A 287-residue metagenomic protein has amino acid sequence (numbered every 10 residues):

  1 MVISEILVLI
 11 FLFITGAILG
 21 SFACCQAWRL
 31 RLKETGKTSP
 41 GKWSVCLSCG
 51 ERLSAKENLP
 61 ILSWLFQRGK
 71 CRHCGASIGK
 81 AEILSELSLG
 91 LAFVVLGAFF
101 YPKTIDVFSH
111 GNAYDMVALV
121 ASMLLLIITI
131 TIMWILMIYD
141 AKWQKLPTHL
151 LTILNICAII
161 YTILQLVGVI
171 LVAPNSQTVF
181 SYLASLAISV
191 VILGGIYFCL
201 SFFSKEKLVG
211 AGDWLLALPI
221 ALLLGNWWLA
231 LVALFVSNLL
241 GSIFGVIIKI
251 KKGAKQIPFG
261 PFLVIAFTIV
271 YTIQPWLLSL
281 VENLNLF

Functional and structural regions predicted by a protein language model:
M1-L32: Long, highly hydrophobic alpha-helical transmembrane signal-anchor segments
I3, S109-L124, Q177-S185: Interfacial loop-to-helix junctions that mark the boundaries of transmembrane helices in multi-pass membrane
L9-I14, I83-L87, M123-I127, T152 (+4 more regions): Hydrophobic alpha-helical transmembrane segments
A23, A27, A92, L96-F100 (+11 more regions): Alpha-helical membrane-inserting segments
A23-A81: Membrane-proximal soluble regions of multi-pass membrane proteins
C24-R29, R68-I78, M133-K145, Y197-L208 (+1 more regions): C-terminal ends of transmembrane helices
A118, I130-S242, S279-F287: Functional transmembrane core segments of multi-pass inner-membrane proteins
I247-I269: Interfacial loop-to-transmembrane junctions
